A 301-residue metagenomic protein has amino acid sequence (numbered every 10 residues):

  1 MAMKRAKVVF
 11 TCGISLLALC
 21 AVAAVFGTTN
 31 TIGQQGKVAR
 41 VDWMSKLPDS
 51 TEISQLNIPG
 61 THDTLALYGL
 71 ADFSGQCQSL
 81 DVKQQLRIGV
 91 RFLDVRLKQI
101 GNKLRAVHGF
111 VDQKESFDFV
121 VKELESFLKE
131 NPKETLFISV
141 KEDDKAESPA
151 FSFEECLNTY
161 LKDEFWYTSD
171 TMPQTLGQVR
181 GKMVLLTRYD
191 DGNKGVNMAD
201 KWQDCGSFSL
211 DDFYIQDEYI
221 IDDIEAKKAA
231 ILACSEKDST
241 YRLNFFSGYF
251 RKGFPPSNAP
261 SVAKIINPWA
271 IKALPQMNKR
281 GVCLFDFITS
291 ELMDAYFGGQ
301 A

Functional and structural regions predicted by a protein language model:
M1-S15: N-terminal Sec-pathway targeting helices
C12-A24: Hydrophobic membrane-insertion alpha-helices, especially the h-region of bacterial N-terminal signal peptides
A23-I88, F92, G101-E130, T135 (+4 more regions): Long, acidic (Asp/Glu-rich), low-complexity accessory segments flanking structured domains
R96, I138, L185, C283: Conserved, mostly hydrophobic/aromatic
L97-I100, K141-D143, D190, I288: An acidic- and aromatic-residue-enriched active-site/binding cleft used to recognize and process polar
Q99, P132-E147: Active-site groove signature of glycoside hydrolases
S148-Y160: Short, electropositive alpha-helical surface patch
E164-P275: Surface-exposed substrate-engagement region within the catalytic domains of secreted or surface-exposed extracellular
